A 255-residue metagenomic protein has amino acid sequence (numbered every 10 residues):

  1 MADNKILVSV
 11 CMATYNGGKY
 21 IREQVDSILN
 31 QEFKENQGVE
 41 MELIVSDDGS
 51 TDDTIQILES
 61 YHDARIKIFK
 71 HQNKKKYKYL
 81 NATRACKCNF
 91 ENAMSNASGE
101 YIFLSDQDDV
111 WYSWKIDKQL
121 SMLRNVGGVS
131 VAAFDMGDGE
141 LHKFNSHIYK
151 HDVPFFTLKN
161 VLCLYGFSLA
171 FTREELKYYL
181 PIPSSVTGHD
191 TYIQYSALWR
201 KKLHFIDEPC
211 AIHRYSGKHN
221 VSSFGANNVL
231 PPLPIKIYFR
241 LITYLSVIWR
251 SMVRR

Functional and structural regions predicted by a protein language model:
G17-E32: Short, well-formed alpha-helical segments that are part of the catalytic scaffolds of diverse glycosyltransferases
Y20-R22, T51-S60, V110, W114: Acidic helix N-cap motif at the loop->helix transition within catalytic regions of sugar-transfer enzymes
S27, D47-Q56, N73-K74: A conserved acidic beta->alpha catalytic loop
Q37-G49, H71: Short beta-strand/loop segment that forms part of the nucleotide-sugar
Q72-A97: Glycine-rich, basic loop-to-helix element that forms the pyrophosphate-binding segment of sugar-nucleotide handling
I102: Short aromatic/hydrophobic "clamp" motif used to bind/position activated sugar donors
V110, W114-F144: Conserved donor NDP-sugar-binding/catalytic core segment of glycosyltransferases
P154-A226: Conserved nucleotide-sugar donor-binding catalytic segment
